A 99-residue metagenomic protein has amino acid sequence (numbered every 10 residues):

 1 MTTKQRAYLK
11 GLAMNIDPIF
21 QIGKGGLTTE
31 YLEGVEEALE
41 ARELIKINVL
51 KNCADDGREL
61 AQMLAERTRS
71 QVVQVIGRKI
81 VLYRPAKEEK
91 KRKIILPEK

Functional and structural regions predicted by a protein language model:
M1-K99: Positively charged, polar, low-complexity stretches
